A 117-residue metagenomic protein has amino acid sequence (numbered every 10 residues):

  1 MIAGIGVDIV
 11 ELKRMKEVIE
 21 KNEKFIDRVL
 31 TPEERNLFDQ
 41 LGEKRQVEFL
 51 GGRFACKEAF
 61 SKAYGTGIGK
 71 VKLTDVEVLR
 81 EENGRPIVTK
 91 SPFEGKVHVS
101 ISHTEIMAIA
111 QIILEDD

Functional and structural regions predicted by a protein language model:
M1-D117: Core catalytic alpha/beta fold that binds nucleotide/phospho-ligands
